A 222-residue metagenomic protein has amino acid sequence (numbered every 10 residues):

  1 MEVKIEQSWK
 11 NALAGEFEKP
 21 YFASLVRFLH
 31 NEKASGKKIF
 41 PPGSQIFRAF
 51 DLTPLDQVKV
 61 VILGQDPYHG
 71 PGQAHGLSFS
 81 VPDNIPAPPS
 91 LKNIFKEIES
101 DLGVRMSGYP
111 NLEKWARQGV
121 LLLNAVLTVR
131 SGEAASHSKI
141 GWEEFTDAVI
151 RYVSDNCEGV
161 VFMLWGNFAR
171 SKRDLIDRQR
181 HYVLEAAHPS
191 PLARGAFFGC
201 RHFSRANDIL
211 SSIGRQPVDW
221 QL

Functional and structural regions predicted by a protein language model:
M1-L13: Generic N-terminal amphipathic, Lys/Arg-enriched alpha-helix
G15-L164, F168-S171, I176-E185, P189-R194 (+2 more regions): A polyanion-binding, active-site-adjacent surface
